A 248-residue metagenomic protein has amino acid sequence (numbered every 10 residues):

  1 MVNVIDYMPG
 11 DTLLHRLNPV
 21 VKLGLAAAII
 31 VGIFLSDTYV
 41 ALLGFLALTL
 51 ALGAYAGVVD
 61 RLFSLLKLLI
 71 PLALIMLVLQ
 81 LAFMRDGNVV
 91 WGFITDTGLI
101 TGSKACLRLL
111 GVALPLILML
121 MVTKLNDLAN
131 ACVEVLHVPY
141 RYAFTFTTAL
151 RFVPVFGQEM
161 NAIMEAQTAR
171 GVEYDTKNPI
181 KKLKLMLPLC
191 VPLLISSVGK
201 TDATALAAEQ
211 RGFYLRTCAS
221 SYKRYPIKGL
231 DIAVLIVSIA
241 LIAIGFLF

Functional and structural regions predicted by a protein language model:
M1-A41, F45-L48, A162-F248: Transmembrane alpha-helix interface motif
N18, L62-F63, M119, V153 (+1 more regions): Buried hydrophobic packing residues in well-ordered domains
L35, A51-V59, V122-T123, F246-L247: Structural signal for the C-terminal ends of transmembrane alpha-helices and the immediately following loop
Y39, V58-V59, V138-Y142: Membrane-helix interface segments
L46-L52, D127-A131: Hydrophobic transmembrane alpha-helix segments characteristic of membrane transport and insertion machinery
L48-V58, L72-V78: Alpha-helical transmembrane segments and their membrane-interface exit regions
V58-K67: Interfacial helix-loop-helix linkers and transmembrane-helix boundary segments in multi-pass membrane proteins
L69-E173, I180: Juxtamembrane/interface alpha-helical elements of multi-pass membrane proteins
